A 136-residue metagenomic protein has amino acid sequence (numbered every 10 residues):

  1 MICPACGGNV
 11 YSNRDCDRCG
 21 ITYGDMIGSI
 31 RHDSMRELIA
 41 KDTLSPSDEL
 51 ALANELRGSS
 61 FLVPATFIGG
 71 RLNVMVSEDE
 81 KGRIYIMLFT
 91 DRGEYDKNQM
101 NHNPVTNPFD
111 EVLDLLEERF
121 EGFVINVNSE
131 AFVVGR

Functional and structural regions predicted by a protein language model:
I2-N9, N13-R136: An interfacial alpha-helical scaffold signature
